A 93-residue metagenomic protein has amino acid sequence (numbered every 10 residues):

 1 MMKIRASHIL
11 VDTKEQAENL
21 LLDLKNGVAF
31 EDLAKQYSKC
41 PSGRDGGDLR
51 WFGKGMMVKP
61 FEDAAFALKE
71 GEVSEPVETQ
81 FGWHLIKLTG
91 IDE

Functional and structural regions predicted by a protein language model:
M1-N26, P41-M57, I86-E93: Well-structured core secondary-structure elements of compact alpha/beta domains
N26-E31, G71: Glycine-centered tight-turn and secondary-structure capping sites
M56-E70: Cell-wall glycan
V73-T79: Short acidic-hydrophobic surface loop/beta-edge motif
